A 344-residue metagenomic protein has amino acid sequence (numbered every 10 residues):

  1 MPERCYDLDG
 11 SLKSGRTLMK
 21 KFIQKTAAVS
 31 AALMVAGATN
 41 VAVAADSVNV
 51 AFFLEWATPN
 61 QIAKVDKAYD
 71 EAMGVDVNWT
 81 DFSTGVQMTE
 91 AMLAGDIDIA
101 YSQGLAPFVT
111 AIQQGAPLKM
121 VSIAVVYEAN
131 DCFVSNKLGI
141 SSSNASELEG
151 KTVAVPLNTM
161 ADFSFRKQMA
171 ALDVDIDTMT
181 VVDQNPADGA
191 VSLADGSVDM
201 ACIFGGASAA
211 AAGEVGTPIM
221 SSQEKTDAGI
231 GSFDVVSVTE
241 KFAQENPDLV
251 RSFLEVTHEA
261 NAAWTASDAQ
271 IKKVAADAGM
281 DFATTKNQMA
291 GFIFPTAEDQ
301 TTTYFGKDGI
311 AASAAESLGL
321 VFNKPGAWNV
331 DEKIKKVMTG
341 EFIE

Functional and structural regions predicted by a protein language model:
M1-L18: Short, Lys/Arg-enriched N-terminal segments with co-localized hydrophobic residues within the first ~10-30 amino acids
L18, A38-A44: Sec/Tat signal peptide C-region and signal peptidase I cleavage site
L18-V29: Bacterial N-terminal signal peptides that target proteins for export
D46-D175, T180-D183, D199-G205: Short, glycine-/small- and polar/acidic-enriched structural segments that line small-molecule recognition paths
A106, V182, A187-D277: Pocket-lining segment of extracytoplasmic ligand-binding domains
A124-V134, T217-F242, P295-T296, K335-E344: Periplasmic-binding protein-like
Q244-P325: Secondary-structure end/capping motifs
A315-E344: Conserved C-terminal helix/tail region of periplasmic/extracytoplasmic solute-binding proteins
